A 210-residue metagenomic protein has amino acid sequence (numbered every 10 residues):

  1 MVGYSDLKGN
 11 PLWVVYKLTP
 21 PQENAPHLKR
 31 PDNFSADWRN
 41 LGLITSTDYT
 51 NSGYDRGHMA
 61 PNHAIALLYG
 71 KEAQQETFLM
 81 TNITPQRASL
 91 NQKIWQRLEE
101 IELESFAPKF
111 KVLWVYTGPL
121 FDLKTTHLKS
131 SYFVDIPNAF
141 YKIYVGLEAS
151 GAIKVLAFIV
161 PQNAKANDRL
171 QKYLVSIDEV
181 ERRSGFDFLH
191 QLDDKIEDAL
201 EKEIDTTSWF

Functional and structural regions predicted by a protein language model:
M1-R56: Short, His- and charge-rich active-site/binding loops that engage polyanionic ligands
W38-F210: Domain-level detector of nuclease and nuclease-like folds in predominantly extracellular/periplasmic contexts
